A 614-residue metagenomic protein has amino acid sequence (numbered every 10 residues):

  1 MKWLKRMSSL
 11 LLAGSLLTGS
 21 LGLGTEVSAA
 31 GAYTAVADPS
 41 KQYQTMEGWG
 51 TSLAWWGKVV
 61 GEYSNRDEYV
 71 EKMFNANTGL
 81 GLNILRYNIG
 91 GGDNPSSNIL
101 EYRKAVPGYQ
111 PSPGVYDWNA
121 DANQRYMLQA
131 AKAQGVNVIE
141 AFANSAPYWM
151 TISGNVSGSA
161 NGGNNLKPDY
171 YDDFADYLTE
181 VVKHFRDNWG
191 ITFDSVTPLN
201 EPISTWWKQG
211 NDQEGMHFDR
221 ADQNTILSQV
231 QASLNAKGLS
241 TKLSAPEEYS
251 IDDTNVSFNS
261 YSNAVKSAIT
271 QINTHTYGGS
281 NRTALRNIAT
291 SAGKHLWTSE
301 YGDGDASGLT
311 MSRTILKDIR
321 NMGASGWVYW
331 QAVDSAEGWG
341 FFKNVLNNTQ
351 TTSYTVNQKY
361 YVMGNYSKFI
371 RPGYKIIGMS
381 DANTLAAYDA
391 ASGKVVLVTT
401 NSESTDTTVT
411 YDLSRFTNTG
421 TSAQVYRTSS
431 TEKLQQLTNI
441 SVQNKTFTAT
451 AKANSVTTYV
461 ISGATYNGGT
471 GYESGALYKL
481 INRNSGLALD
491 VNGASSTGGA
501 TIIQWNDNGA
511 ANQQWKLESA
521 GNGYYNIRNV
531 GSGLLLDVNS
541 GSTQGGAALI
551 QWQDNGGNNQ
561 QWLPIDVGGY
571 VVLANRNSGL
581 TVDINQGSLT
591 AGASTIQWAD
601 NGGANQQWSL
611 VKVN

Functional and structural regions predicted by a protein language model:
G19-A32: Sec-dependent signal peptide cleavage junction
A30-F193, S228: N-terminal catalytic cores of secreted or lumenal carbohydrate-active enzymes
D176-Y177, D187-T192, P202-G302: Active-site neighborhood of glycoside hydrolase catalytic domains
H295-V362, G378-A382: Aromatic/acidic polysaccharide-binding cleft in carbohydrate-active enzymes
L346-G393, T431, G468: Glycan-recognition and catalytic regions of carbohydrate-active enzymes
M379-T419, N454: Carbohydrate-binding surface patches
I440-N467: C-terminal beta-strand-rich structural cap/linker in extracellular carbohydrate-active enzymes
N467-N614: Lectin-like carbohydrate-binding module/patch detector with strong preference for beta-trefoil
